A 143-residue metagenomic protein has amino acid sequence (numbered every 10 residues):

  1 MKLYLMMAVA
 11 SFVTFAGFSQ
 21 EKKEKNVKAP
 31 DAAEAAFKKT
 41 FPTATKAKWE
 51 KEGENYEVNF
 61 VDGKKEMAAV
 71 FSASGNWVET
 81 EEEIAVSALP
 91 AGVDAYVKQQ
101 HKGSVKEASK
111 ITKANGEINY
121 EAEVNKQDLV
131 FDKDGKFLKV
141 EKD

Functional and structural regions predicted by a protein language model:
M1-K22, F37: Bacterial Sec-dependent N-terminal signal peptides
E21-D143: Mature soluble domains of exported/periplasmic/lumenal proteins and thiol-rich metal-chelating peptides
